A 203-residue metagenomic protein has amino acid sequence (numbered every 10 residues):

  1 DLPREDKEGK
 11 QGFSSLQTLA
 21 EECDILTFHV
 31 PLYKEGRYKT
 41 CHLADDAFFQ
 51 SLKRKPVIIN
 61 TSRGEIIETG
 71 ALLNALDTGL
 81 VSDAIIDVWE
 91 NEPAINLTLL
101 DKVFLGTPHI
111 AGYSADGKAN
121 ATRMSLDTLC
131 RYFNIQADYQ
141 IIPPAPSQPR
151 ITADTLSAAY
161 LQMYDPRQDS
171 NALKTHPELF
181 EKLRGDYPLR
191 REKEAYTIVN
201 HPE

Functional and structural regions predicted by a protein language model:
D1: Short beta-strand "acidic-cap" motif of Rossmann-like dinucleotide-binding folds
R4-L97: Rossmann-like adenosine-cofactor binding region
K55, T61-E203: Rossmann-like dinucleotide-binding domain for NAD(H)/NADP(H)
